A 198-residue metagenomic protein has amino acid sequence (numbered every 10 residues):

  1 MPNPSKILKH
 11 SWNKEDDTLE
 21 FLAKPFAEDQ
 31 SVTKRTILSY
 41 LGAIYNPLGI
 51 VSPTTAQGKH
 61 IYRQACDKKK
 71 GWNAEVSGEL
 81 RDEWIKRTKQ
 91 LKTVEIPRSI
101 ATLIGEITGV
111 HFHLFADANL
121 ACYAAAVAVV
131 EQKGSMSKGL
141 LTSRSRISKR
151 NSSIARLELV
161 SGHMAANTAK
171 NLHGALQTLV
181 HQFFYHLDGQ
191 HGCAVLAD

Functional and structural regions predicted by a protein language model:
P2-E106, H111: C-terminal reverse transcriptase regions that engage the nucleic-acid substrate
I7, V110, L114-S143: Acidic, metal-ligating active-site segments
S11, N46-V51, N119, V160 (+1 more regions): Alpha-helical hydrophobic packing sites
N13-E15, K24, A118-A121, A128-V130 (+2 more regions): An acidic- and aromatic-residue-enriched active-site/binding cleft used to recognize and process polar
K24, K59, A126-A128, A197-D198: Short coil/turn segments at secondary-structure boundaries
T33-T36, I104-H111, F115-L120, S153-E158 (+1 more regions): Secondary-structure capping and boundary motifs in well-ordered enzyme cores
E131-V160, M164, C193: A short, polar/acidic, helix/strand-boundary loop motif
M164-D198: RNase H catalytic domain
